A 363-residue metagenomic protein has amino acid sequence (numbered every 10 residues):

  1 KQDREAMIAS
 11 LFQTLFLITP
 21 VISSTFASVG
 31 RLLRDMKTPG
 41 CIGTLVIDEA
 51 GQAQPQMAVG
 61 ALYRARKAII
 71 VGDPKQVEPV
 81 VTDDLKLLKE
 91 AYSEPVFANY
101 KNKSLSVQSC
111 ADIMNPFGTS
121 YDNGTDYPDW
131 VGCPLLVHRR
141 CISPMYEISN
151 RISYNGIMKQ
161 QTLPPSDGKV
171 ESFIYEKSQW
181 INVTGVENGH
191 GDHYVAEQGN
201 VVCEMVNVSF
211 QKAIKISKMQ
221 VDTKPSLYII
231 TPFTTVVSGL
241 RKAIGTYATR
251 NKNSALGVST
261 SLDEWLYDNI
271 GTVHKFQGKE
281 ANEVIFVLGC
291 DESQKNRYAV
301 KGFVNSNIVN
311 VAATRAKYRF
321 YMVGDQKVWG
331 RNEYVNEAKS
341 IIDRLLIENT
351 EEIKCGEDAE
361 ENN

Functional and structural regions predicted by a protein language model:
K1-Q2, S226: Coupling/switch/interface segments within P-loop NTPase motor domains and analogous charged loops in nucleic-acid
D3-S153: ASCE P-loop NTPase helicase motor core
I22-S23, V46, I69-V71, I230 (+3 more regions): Structural motif
T25-S28, M57, E197-M205, I308: Well-ordered alpha-helical segments embedded in enzymatic catalytic cores
R64-A65, E176, L266, R315-A316: Short, structured coil segments at secondary-structure junctions
D84-C133, S259, S293-N363: Helicase C-terminal subdomain and adjacent C-terminal extension
N150-G245: Conserved helicase/translocase motor-coupling segment
Q211-Y228, T234-T314, Q326-R331, L346-N349: Conserved helicase C-terminal RecA-like lobe
